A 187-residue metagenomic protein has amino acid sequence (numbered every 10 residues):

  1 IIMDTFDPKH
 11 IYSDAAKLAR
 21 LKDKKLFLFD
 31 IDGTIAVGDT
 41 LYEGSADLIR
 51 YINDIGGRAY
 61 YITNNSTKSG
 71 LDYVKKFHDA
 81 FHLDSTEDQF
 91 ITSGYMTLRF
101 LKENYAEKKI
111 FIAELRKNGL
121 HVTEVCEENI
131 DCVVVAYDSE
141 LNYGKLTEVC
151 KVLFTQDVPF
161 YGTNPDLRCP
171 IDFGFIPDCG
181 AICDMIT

Functional and structural regions predicted by a protein language model:
I1-I31, I35-T187: HAD-like aspartate-dependent phosphatase fold
